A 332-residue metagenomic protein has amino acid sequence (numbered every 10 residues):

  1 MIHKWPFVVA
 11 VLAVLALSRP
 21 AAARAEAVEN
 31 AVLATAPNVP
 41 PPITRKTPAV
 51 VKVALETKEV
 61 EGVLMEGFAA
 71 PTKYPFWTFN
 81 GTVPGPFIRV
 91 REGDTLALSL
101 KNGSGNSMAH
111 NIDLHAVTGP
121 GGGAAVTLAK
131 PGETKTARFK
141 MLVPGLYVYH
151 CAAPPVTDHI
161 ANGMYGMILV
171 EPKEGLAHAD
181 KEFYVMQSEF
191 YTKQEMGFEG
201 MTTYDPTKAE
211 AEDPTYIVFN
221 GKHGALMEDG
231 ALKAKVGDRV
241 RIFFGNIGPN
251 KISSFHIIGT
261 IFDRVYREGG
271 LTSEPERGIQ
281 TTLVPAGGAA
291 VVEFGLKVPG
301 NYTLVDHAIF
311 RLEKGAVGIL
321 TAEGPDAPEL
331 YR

Functional and structural regions predicted by a protein language model:
M1-V8: Bacterial N-terminal signal peptides that target proteins for export
L15-A22: C-terminal segment of classical bacterial N-terminal signal peptides
A23-H110, L114-G121, V126, P131-T134 (+5 more regions): N-terminal, post-signal-peptide metal-ligating segments of extracellular/periplasmic oxidoreductases, dominated by
G62, T157-D158, T192-K193, N250-I252: Short beta-strands and strand-coil junctions in structured, solvent-facing domains, enriched
A97-S99, G103-H110, A116-D180, I279-R332: Extracellular/periplasmic metallocenter environments
L142, L146-V148, G175-A177, K181-E210 (+1 more regions): Conserved, well-structured core segments that form or line functional sites
V240-F255: Long, repeat-rich segments with strong aromatic
G248, I257-E274, F310-L312, A322-P325: Active/binding-pocket-proximal capping segment
